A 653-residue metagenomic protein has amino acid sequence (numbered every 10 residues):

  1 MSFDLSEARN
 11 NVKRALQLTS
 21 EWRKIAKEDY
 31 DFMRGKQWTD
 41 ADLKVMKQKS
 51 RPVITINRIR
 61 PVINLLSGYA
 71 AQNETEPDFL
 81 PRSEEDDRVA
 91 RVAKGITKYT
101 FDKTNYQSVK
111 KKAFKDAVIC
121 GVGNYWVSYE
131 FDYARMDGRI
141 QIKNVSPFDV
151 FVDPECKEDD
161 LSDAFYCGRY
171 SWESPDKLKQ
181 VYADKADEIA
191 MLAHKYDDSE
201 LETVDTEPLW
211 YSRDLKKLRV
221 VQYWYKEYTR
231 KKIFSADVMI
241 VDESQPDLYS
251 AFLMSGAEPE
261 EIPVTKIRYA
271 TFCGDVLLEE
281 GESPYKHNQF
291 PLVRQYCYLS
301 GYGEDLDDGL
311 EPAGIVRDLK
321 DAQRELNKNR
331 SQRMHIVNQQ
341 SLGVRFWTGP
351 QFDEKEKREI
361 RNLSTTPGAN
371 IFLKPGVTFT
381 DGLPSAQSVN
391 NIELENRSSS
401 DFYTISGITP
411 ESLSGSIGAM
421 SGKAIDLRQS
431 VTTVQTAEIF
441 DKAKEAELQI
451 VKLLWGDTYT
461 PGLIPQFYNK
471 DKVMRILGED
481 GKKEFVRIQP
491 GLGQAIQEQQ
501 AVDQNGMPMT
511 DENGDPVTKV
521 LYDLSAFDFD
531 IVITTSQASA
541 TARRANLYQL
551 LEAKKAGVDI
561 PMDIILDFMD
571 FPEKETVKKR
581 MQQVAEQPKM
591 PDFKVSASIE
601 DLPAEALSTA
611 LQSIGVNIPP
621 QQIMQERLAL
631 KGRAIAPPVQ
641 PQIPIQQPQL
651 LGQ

Functional and structural regions predicted by a protein language model:
M1-T39, M46-K47, Y125, F131-R135 (+5 more regions): C-terminal anchoring/interaction modules
M1-Y285, S341, Q387-N390, L394-R397 (+5 more regions): Extended, helix-rich architectural segments
V122, F165-Y166, Y170-W172, Y225 (+5 more regions): Alpha-helix boundary/interfacial micro-motifs
H287-Q295: Short, surface-exposed linear segments at secondary-structure transitions and domain or protein termini
